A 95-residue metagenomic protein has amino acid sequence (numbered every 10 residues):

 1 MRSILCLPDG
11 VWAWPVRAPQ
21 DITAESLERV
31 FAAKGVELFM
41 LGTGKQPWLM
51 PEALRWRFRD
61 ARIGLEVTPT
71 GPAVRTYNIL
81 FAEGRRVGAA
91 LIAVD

Functional and structural regions predicted by a protein language model:
M1-E25, A82-D95: Non-catalytic interface/targeting segments
I4, V36-L38, N78: N-terminal hydrophobic or amphipathic segments with adjacent small-residue motifs that include Sec signal peptides
W14-P15, P47-M50, T76: Short active-site-adjacent helix-start/loop capping segments
T23-V30, T76-Y77: Short, charged beta->alpha transition segments
R29, G44-L49, I79-G88: Noncatalytic linker/hinge segments flanking ATPase motor cores
V30, K34-T68: Mid-chain, well-packed structural core segment of small domains
G64-I92: C-terminal structural segments of small proteins and small subunits
